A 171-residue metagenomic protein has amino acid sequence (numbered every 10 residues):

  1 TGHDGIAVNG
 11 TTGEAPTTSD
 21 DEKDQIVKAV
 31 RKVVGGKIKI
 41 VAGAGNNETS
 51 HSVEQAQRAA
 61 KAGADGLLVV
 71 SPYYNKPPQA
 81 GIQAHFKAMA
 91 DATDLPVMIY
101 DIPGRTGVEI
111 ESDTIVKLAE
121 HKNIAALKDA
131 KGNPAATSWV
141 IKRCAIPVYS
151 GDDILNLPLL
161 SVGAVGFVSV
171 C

Functional and structural regions predicted by a protein language model:
T1-E109, I115-K117: Active-site beta->alpha loop and helix N-cap motifs at the rims of alpha/beta catalytic domains
A88-A92, P103-C171: Catalytic alpha/beta core domains of metabolic enzymes, predominantly
